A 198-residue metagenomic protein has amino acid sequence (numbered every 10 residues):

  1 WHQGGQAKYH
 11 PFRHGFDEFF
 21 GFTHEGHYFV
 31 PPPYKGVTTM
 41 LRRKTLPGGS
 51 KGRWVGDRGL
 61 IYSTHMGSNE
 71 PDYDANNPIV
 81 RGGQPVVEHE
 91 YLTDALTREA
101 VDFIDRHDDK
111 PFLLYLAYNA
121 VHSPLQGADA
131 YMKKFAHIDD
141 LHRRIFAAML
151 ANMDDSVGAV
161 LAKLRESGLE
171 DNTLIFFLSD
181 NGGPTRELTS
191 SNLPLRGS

Functional and structural regions predicted by a protein language model:
H2-P111, Y118-G127, A136, A147: Formylglycine-dependent
Q6-H14, P124-D129, I138, D155 (+1 more regions): Histidine-centered active-site microenvironments of extracellular/periplasmic hydrolases and transferases
N69, N76-N77, N119, N152 (+3 more regions): Detector for Asparagine
V86-V87, A148-L150, N181-L188: N-terminal start-of-chain detector that recognizes signal peptides and the immediate post-cleavage beginning
Y91, A95-H107, Y131-T173, S190: A long, amphipathic alpha-helix that forms part of the scaffold/cap immediately adjacent to metal-dependent active
L113-A117, F176-S179: Short beta-strand segments
